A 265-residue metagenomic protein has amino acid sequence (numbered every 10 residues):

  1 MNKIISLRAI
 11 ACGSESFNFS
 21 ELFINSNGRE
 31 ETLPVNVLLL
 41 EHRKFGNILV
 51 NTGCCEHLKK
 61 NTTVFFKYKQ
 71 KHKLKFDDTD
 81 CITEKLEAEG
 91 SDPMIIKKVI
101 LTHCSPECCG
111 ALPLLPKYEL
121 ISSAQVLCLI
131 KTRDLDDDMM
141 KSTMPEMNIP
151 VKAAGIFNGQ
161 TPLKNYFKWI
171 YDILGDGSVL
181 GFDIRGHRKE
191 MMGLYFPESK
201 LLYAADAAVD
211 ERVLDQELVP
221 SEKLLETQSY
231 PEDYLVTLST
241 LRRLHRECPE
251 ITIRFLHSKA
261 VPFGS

Functional and structural regions predicted by a protein language model:
N2-R8: Extreme N-terminal starter segment of soluble prokaryotic enzymes
K3, S14-E84, L194-D206: Conserved beta-strand hairpin/beta-sheet module of binuclear metal-dependent hydrolase folds, prominently
L22-N27, S122, K131-K152, A207 (+2 more regions): C-terminal/domain-terminus segments
T52-C54, C104, I184-R188, D206-A207 (+1 more regions): Active-site metal-binding loops of divalent metal-dependent hydrolases
V64-S122: Active-site metal-binding motif and surrounding structural segment of the metallo-beta-lactamase
K71-K85, E198-S265: Cap/insert and terminal regions of metallo-dependent hydrolase folds
L74-S91, I95, A124-D183, S229-E250: Metallo-beta-lactamase
F167-K168, L174-V219: Glycine/small-residue-rich hydrophobic helix-like segments
